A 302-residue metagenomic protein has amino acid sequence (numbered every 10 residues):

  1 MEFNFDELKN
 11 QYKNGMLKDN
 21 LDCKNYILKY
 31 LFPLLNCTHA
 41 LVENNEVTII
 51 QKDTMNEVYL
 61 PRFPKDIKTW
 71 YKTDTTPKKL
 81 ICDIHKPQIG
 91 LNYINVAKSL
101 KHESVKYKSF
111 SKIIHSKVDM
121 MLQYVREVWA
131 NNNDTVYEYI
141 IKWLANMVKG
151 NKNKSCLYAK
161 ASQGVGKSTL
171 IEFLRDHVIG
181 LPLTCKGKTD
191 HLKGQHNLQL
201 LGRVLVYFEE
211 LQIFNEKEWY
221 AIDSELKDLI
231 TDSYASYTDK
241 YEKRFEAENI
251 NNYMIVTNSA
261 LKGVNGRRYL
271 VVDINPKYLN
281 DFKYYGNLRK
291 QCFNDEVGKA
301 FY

Functional and structural regions predicted by a protein language model:
M1-T135, L198-L200, K290, K299: N-terminal nucleic-acid engagement/recognition segments and initiation subdomains in replication, restriction
P87-L211, I222, L270, F301: P-loop NTPase catalytic core of nucleic-acid-dependent motor ATPases
F110, E127-T135, I213-F214, L261-G263 (+1 more regions): Short, polar/flexible loop-turn hinges at active-site or ligand-entry regions and domain interfaces
G164, T257, D273-I274: Polar, enzyme-active/binding microenvironments
Q199-L201, Y237-V256: AAA+/SF3 P-loop NTPase mechanochemical coupling elements
V204-I230, A260-R267: Conserved AAA+/SF3 P-loop NTPase catalytic/coupling segment centered on the Walker-B
A221-F245: Conserved catalytic/switch belt of AAA+ P-loop NTPases
A247-N251, V264-Y302: Phosphate-sensing "switch" segment of ASCE/P-loop ATPases
